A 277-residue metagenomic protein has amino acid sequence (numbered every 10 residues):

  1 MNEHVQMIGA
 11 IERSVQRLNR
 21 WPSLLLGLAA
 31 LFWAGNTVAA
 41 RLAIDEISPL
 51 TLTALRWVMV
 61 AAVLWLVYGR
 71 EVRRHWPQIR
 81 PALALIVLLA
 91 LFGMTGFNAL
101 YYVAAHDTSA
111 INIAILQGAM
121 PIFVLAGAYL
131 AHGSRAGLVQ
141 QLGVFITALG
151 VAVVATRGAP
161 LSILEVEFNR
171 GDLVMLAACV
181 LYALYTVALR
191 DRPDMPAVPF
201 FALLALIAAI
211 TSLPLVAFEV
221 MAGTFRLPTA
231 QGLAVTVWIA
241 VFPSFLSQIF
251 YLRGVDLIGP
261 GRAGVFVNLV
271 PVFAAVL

Functional and structural regions predicted by a protein language model:
N2-A54, L161-D191, I210-T211, A234-V235: Glycine-/small-residue-enriched transmembrane alpha-helix faces in small-molecule transporters and effluxers
E12, L42, E46, V60-I79 (+3 more regions): Membrane-interface helix-cap regions at the ends of transmembrane helices in multi-pass membrane proteins
L26, I79-L89, A136-L149, M195-A205 (+1 more regions): Cytoplasmic-side transmembrane-helix entry/capping segments in multi-pass membrane proteins
A29-A30, T53-L55, N98, N112-A119 (+2 more regions): Helix-helix packing/entry segments at the starts of transmembrane helices
L31-T37, W65-Q117, V153, A240-I258: Specific transmembrane alpha-helical segments of multi-pass solute transporters/efflux pumps, especially DMT/EamA
L64, V124-A126, L130, P160-A222 (+2 more regions): Transmembrane alpha-helical segments that form core, pore/gating elements of small-molecule transporters/exporters
L64, V87, G127, A136-G158 (+4 more regions): Hydrophobic transmembrane alpha-helices of multi-pass small-molecule transport proteins
W76-A84, A114-Q117, G133-V153, E165-D172 (+2 more regions): Loop-to-transmembrane alpha-helix entry segments
